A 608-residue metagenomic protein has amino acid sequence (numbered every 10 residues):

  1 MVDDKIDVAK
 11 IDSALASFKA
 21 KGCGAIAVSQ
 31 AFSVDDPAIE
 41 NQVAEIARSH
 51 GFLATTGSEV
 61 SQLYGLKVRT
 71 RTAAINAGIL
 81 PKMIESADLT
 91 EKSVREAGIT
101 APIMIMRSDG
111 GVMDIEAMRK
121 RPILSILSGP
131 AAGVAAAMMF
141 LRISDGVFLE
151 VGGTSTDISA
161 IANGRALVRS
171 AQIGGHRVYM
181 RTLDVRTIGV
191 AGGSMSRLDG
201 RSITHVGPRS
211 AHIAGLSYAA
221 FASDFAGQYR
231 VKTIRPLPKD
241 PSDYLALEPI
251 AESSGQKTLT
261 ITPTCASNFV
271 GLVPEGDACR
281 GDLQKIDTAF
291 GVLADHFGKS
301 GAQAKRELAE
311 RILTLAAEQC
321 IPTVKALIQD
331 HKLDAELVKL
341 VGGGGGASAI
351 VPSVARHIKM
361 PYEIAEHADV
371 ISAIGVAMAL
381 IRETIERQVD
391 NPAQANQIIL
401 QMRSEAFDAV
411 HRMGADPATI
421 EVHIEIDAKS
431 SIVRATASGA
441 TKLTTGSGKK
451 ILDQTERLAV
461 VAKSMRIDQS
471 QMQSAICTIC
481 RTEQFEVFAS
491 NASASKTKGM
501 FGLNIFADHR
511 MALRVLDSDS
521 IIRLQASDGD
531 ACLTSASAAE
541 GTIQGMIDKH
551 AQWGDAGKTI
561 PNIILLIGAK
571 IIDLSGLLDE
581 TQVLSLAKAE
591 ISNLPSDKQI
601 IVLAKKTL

Functional and structural regions predicted by a protein language model:
M1-L608: N-terminally biased helix-coil "hinge/interface" segments that flank
